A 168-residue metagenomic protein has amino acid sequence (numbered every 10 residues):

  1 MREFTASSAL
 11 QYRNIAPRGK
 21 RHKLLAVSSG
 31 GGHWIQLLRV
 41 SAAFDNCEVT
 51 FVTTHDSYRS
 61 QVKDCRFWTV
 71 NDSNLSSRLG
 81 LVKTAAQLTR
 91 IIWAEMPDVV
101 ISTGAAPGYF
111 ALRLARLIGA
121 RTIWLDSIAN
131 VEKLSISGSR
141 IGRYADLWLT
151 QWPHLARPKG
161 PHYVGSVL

Functional and structural regions predicted by a protein language model:
M1-T53, Y58, D64: N-terminal subdomain of nucleotide-sugar transferases
S28-G30, F44-Q87, H154, V164-V167: Conserved nucleotide-sugar phosphate-binding/catalytic loop shared by glycosyltransferases and other
H33-Q36, G108-A111, K133-L134: Short, well-ordered alpha-helical microsegments
T89-V99, Y109-I123, S139-R143: Glycosyltransferases and closely related glycan-assembly transferases that use nucleotide-activated donors
T103-P107: Short His-centered aromatic/hydrophobic patch
A120-L168: Active-site-proximal region of nucleotide-activated glycan assembly enzymes, centered on histidine/acidic-rich loops
